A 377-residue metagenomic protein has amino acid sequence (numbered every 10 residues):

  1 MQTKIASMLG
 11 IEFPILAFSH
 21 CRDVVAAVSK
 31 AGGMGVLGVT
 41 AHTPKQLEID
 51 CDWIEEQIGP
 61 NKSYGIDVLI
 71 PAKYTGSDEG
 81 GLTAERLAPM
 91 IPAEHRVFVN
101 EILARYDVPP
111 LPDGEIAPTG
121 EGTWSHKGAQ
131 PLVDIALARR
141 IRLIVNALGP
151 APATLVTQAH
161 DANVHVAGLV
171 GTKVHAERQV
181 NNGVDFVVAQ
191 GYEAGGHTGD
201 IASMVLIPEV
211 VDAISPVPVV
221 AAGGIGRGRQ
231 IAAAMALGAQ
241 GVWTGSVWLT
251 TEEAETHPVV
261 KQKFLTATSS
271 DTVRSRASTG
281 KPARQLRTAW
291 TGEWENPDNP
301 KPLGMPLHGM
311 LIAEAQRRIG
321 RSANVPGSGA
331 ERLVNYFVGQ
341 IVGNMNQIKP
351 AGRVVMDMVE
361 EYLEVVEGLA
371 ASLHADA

Functional and structural regions predicted by a protein language model:
M1-I214: Active-site entrance/lid segments in N-terminal catalytic domains of soluble metabolic enzymes
F18, L37, N146, A221-A222 (+2 more regions): Thr-Gly-centered strand-to-loop micro-motif
V36, H165, G223, G343 (+1 more regions): Generic anion/oxyanion-binding catalytic loop in active/binding sites
L82-V97, V205-P218, G226-A377: Conserved active-site-proximal phosphate/metal-binding subdomains
P150, I225-G226: Residue-level detector of alpha-helix initiation sites
